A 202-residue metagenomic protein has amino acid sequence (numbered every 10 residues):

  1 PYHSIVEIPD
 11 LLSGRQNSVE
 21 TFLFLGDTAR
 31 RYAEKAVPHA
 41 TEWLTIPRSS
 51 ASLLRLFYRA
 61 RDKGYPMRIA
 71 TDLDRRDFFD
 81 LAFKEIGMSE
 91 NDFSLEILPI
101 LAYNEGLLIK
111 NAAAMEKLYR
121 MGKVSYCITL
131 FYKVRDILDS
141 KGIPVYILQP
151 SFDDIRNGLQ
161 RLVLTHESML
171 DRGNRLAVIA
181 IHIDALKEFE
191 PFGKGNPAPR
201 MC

Functional and structural regions predicted by a protein language model:
P1-E20: Signature of uroporphyrinogen-III synthase
S18-R31, P38-C202: Hydrophobic, helix-rich cores of sensory/ligand-binding and other regulatory modules that couple small-molecule
